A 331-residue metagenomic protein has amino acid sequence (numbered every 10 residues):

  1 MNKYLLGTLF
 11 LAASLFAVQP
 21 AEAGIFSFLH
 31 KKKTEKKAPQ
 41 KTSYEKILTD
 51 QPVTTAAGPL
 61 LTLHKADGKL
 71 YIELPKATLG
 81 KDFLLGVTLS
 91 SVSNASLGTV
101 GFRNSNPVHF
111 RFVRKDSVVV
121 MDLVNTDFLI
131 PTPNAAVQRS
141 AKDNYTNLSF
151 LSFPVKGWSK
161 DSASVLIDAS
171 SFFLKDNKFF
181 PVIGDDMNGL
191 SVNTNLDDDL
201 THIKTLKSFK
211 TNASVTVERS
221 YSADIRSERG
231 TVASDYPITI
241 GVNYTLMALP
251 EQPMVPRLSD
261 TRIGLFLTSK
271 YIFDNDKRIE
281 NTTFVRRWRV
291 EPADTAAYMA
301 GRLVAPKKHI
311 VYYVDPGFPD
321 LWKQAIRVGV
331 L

Functional and structural regions predicted by a protein language model:
M1-Y4: Positively charged n-region of N-terminal signal peptides that target proteins for export
G7-F16: Bacterial N-terminal signal peptides
F16-A17, L331: Short intrinsically disordered, low-complexity coil segments enriched in acidic
V18-A23: Sec/Tat signal peptide C-region and signal peptidase I cleavage site
G24-F318, R327, L331: Auxiliary tRNA-acceptor-end handling modules of aminoacyl-tRNA synthetases
D320-W322: Short, charged/polar "capping" segments at the starts of alpha-helices and the immediately preceding loops
